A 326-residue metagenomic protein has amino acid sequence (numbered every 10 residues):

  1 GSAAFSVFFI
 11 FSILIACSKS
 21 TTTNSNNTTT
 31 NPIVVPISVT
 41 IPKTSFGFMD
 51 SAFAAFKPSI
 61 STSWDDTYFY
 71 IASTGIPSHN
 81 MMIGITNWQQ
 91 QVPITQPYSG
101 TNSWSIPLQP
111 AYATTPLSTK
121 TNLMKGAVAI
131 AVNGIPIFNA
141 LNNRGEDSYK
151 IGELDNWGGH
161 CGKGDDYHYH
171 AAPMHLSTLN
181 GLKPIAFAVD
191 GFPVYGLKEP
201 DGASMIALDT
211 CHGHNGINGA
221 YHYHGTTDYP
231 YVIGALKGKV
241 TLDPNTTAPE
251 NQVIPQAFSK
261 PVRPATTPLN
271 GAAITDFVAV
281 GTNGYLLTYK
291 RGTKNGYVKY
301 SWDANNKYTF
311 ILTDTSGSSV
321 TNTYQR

Functional and structural regions predicted by a protein language model:
G1-F5: Bacterial N-terminal signal peptides that target proteins for export
I13-A16: C-terminal motif of bacterial Sec signal peptides marking the signal peptidase cleavage site
S18-S20: Bacterial signal peptide processing site
T22-D147: Solvent-exposed N-terminal domain segments of exported/luminal and surface proteins
V35-T86, P93, L179-S316: Extracellular glycan/ECM-engagement signal in secreted proteins
Q96-P97, L154-D165, L208-G219: Short, low-complexity cationic-aromatic patches
S103-Q109, A131-I135, K163-H175, I217-P230: Extracellular/lumenal glycan-associated surfaces
V128-G158, I185-C211: Short, flexible domain-boundary/linker segments around small modular repeats
